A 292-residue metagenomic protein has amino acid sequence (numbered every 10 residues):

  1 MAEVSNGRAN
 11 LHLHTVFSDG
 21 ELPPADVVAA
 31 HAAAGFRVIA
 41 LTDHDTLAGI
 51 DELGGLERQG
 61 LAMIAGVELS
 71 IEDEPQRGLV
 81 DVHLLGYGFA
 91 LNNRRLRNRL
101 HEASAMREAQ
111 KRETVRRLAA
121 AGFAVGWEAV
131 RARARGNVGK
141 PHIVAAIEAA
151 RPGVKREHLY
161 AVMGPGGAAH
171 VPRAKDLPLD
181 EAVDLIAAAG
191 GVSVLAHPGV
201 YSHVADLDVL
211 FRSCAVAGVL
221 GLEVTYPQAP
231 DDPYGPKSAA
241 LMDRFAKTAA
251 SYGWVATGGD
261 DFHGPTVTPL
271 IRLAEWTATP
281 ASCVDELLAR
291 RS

Functional and structural regions predicted by a protein language model:
M1-D81, P165, L177, D184 (+3 more regions): An N-terminally biased module of ancient metal coordination in phosphate/nucleic-acid-related enzymes
H31, R97, R133, L270 (+1 more regions): Amphipathic, positively biased hydrophobic alpha-helical segments used for protein targeting and membrane insertion
L56-V209, S282-V284: Extended substrate/RNA-proximal surfaces in nucleic-acid metabolism proteins
L270-S292: Short, basic/aromatic-enriched C-terminal tail that caps enzymatic domains
